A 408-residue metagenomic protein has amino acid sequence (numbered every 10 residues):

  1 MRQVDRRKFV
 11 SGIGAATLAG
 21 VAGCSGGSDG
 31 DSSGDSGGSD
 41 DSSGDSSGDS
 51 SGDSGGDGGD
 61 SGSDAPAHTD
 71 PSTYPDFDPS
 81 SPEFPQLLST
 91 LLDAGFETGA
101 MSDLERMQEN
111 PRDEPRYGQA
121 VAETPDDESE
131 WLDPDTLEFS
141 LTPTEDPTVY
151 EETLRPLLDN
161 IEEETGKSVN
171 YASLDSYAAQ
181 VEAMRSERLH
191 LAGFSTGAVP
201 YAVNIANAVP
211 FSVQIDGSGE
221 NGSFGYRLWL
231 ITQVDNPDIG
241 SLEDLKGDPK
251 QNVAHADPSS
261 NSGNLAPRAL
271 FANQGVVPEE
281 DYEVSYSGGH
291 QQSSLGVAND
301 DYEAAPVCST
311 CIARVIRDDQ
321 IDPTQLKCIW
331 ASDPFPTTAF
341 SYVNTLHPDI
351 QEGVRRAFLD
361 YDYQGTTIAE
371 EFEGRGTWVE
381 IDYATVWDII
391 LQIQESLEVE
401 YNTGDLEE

Functional and structural regions predicted by a protein language model:
M1-D175, H190, P200-Y201, I205 (+7 more regions): Terminal disorder- and signal-encoded targeting elements
F139, Y171, P210-F211, L230 (+4 more regions): Generic preference for hydrophobic
F139-N160, G197, E220-L295, N299-A304 (+2 more regions): Bilobed "Venus flytrap"/periplasmic-binding protein-like clamshell domains and structurally analogous long
L174-R185, V199: Acidic helix-start/capping segments at beta-turn-to-alpha-helix junctions
M184-R185, L245, V297-A298, F340 (+1 more regions): Hydrophobic residues within well-ordered alpha-helices
F194, F211-V213, P306-V307: Short beta-strand and adjacent tight-turn residues that come in two discontinuous sequence segments and form the edges
A208-S223, E283, R317-P334: Short beta-strand->loop
G225-L230, P336-Y342: Small-molecule pocket liners
